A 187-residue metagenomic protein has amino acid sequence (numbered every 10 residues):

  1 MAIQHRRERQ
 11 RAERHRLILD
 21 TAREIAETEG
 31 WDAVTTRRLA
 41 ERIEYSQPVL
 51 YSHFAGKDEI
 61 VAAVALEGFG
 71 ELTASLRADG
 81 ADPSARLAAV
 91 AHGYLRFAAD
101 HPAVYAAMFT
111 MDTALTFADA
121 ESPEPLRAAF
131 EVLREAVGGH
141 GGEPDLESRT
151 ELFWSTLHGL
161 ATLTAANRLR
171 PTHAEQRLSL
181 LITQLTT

Functional and structural regions predicted by a protein language model:
M1-E29, T36-R38, R42, E59: Basic, helix-initiating cap at the start of DNA-binding domains
A26, T35-T36, K57-G68, Y105: Amphipathic alpha-helical segments enriched in hydrophobic/aromatic and basic residues that form the DNA-contacting
E29-W31, E44, Y51-V61: HTH DNA-binding helix-turn interface
L66-A89, A118-R127: Amphipathic alpha-helical linker/stalk segments
S84-A103, E147, E151, E175 (+2 more regions): Amphipathic alpha-helical segments that line or abut small-molecule/effector binding pockets and mediate allosteric
A88-T110, A118-E124, A165: Helical hydrophobic small-molecule/effector-binding pocket
L115-E143, E147-L152, Q176-T186: Amphipathic alpha-helical packing segments from all-alpha helical-bundle domains
S155-T172, T186-T187: Amphipathic C-terminal alpha-helical segment
